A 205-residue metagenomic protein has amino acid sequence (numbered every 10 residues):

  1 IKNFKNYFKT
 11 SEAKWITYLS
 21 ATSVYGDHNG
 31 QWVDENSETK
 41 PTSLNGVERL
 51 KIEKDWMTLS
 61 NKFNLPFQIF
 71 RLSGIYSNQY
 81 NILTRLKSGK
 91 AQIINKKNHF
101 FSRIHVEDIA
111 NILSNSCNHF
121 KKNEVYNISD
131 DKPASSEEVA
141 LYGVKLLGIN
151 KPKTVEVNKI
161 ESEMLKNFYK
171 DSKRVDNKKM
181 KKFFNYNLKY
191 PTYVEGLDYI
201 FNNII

Functional and structural regions predicted by a protein language model:
N3-L44: Conserved Rossmann-fold NAD(P)-dependent oxidoreductase catalytic core, especially the SDR/UDP-sugar
N29-I69: Catalytic helix-loop patch of NAD(P)-dependent Rossmann-fold dehydrogenases
M57-F101: NAD(P)-dependent short-chain dehydrogenase/reductase
T84-Q92, N98-Y126, D130-P133: Alpha-helical substrate-binding/gating segment
I109, L113, I128, V139 (+2 more regions): Non-catalytic, hydrophobic alpha-helical segments
S116-L165: Mid/C-terminal beta-alpha module of Rossmann-like enzyme folds, strongest in SDR-family dehydrogenases/epimerases
L141, I160-N187: Conserved C-terminal active-site "lid" loop/helix of NAD(P)H-dependent oxidoreductases that clamps the redox cofactor
P191-I205: Amphipathic terminal alpha-helices
